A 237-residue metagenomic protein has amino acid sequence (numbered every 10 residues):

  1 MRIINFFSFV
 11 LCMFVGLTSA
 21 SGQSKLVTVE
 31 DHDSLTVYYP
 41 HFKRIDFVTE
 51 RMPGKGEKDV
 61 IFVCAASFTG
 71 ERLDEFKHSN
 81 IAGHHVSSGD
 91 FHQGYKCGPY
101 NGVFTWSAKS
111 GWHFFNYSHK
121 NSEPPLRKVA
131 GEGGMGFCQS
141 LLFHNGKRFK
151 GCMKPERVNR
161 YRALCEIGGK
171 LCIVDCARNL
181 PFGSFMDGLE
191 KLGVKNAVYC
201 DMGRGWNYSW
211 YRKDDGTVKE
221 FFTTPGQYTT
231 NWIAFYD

Functional and structural regions predicted by a protein language model:
M1-F6: Positively charged n-region of N-terminal signal peptides that target proteins for export
S8-G16: Bacterial N-terminal signal peptides
S21-C97, V103, V174-D175: Zymogen propeptides
D33-L35, K109-G111, E166-C172: Beta-strand-turn-beta hairpins that frame and shape the catalytic cleft of phosphate-ester-processing enzymes
H41-K43, N116-S122, C176-N179: Secondary-structure transition/turn motif
V63-A65, A197-C200: Active-site neighborhood of phospho(di)ester-bond hydrolases with catalytic His/Asp-centered motifs
L73-K150: Active-site-adjacent helix-turn-beta-strand microarchitecture at beta-sheet edges that either contains or buttresses
F76-D90, G98, P155, Y161 (+3 more regions): Conserved, well-ordered active-site substructure
